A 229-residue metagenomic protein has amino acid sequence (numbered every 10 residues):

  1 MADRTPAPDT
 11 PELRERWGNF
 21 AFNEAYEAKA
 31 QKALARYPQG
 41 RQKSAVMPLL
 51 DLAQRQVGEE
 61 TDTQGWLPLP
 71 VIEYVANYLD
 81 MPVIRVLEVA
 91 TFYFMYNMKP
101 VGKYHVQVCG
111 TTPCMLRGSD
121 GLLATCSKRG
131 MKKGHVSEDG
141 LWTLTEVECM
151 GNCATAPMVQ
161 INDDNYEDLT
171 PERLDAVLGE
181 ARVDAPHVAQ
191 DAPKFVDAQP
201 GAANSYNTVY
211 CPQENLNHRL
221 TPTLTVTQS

Functional and structural regions predicted by a protein language model:
M1-S229: Signature of N-terminal electron-transfer/Fe-S-associated modules in redox systems
